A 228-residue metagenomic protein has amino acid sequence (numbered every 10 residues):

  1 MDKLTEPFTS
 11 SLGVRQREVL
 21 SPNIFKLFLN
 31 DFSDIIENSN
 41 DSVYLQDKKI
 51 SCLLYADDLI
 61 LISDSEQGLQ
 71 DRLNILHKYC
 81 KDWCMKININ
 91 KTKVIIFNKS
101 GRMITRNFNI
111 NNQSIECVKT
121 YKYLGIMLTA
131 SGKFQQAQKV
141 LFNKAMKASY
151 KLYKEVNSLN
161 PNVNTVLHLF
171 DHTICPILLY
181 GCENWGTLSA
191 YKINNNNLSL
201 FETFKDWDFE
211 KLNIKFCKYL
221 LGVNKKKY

Functional and structural regions predicted by a protein language model:
M1-F8, N30: Reverse-transcriptase-like RNA-dependent polymerase core
D2, K86-K119: Short, conserved micro-motifs composed of acidic
E6, S51-L54, E116-T120: Short, flexible turn/loop "capping" segments at secondary-structure junctions
S11-N40, C175: Conserved pre-motif C helix in the palm subdomain of viral-like polymerases
L12-V14, C52-D82, F97-S100, A130-F134 (+1 more regions): Catalytic palm subdomain of template-directed nucleic-acid polymerases, centered on the conserved carboxylate motif
S21-F28, C52, L69-R72, V166 (+1 more regions): Hydrophobic (often cysteine-bearing) scaffold residues that line and stabilize catalytic clefts of nucleotide/cofactor
N40-K49, N160: Short helix/loop segment immediately N-terminal to the Walker
A56, K91-K93, K99, K122-Y228: Non-catalytic, peripheral interaction segments enriched in hydrophobic/basic residues
